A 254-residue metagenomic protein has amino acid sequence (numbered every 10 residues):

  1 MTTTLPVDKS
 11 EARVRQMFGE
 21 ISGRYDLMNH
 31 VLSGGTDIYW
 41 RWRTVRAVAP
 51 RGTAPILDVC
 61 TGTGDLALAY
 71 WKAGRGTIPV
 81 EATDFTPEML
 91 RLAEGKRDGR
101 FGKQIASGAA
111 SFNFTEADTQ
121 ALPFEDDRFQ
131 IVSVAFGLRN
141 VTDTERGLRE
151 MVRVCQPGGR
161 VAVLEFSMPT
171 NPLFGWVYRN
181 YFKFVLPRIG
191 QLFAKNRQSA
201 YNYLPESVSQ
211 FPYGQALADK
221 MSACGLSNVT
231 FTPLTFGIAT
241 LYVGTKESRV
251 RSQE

Functional and structural regions predicted by a protein language model:
M1-D26, F182, F193: N-terminal, positively charged/glycine-rich alpha-helical extensions of SAM-dependent methyltransferases
A12, M168-S222, T230: C-terminal alpha-helical "lid/dimerization" subdomain adjacent to the S-adenosyl-L-methionine
R24, G34-A54, A69: Conserved alpha-helix/loop element of class I SAM-dependent methyltransferases that forms part of the SAM/SAH-binding
P55-A121: Class I SAM-dependent methyltransferase SAM/SAH-binding core
Q120-V132: A short acidic, Gly/Pro-enriched loop at the edge of an enzyme's catalytic core that lines a small-molecule cofactor
Q130-T144, S167: A short SAM/SAH-binding and catalytic strip from SAM-dependent methyltransferases
E145-R160: A short glycine-rich, Lys/Arg-flanked "PGG" loop and its adjoining helix->strand segment in the class I
K220-R249, E254: C-terminal lobe and adjacent flexible extensions of AdoMet/dcAdoMet transferase-like proteins
